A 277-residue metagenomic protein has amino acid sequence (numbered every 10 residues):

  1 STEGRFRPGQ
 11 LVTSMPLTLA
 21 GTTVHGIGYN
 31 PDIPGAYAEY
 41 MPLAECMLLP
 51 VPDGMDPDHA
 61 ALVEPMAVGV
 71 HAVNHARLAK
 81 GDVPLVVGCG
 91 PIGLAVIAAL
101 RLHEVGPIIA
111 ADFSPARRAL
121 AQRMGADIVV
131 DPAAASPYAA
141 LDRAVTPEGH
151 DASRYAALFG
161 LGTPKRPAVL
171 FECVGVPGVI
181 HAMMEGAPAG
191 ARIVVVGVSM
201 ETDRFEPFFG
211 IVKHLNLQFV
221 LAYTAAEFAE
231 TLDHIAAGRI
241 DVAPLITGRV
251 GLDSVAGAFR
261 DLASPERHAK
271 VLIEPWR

Functional and structural regions predicted by a protein language model:
S1-T18, P52-G54: Glycine-rich beta-strand-centered segment in the early N-terminal region that forms part of a ligand/cofactor-binding
L19-I27: Short, Lys/Arg- and Gly-enriched loop/turn segments at beta-strand edges
D32-G35, D53-N74, V87-A95: A glycine-rich, Thr/Ser-enriched phosphate-binding loop motif common to dinucleotide/cofactor-binding enzymes
V86-C89, R101-G178: Adenosine-nucleotide cofactor-binding segment
L158-F159, H181, A225-R277: C-terminal hydrophobic helical "lid"/dimerization subdomain of Rossmann-like NAD(P)H-dependent oxidoreductases
V174-A237, E274-R277: Glycine-rich phosphate-binding loop and adjacent beta-alpha segment of Rossmann(oid) nucleotide-cofactor-binding
